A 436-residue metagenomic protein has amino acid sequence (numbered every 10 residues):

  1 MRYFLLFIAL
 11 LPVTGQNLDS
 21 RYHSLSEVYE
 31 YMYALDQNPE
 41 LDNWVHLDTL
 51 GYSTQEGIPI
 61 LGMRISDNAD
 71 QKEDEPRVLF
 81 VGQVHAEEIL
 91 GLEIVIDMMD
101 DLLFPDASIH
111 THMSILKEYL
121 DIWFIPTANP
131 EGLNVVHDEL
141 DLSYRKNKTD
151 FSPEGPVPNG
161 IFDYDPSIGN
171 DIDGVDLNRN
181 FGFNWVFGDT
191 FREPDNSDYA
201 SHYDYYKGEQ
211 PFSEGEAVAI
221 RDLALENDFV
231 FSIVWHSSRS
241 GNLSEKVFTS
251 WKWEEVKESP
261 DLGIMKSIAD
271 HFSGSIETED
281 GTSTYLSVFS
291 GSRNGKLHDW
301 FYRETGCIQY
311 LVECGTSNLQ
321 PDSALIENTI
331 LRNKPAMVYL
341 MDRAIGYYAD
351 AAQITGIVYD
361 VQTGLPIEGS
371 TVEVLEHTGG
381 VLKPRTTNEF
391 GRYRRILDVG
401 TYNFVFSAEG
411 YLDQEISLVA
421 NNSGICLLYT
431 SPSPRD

Functional and structural regions predicted by a protein language model:
H23, E27-E40, W44, L50-P153 (+1 more regions): Active-site-adjacent structural elements in enzyme catalytic domains
H46, P59-I60, V81, L142-I357: Metallocarboxypeptidase
A351, I357-G369: Structural motif
S370-V374: Hydrophobic beta-strand segments
E376-I396: Short, acidic Ser/Thr/Gly-rich low-complexity loop/linker segments typical of extracellular and cell-surface proteins
G400-G410: A short, solvent-exposed beta-strand micro-motif common in secreted/extracellular proteins
D413-A420: Edge beta-strands of extracellular beta-sandwich domains
Y429-D436: Conserved small/polar residues in nucleotide/adenosyl-binding loops
